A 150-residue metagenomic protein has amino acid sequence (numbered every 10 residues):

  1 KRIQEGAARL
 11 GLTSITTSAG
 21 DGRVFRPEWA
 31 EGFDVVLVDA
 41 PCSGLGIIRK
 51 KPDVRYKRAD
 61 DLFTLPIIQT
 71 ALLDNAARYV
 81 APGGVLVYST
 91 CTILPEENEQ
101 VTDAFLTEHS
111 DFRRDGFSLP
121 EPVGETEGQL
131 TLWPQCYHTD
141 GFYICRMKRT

Functional and structural regions predicted by a protein language model:
K1-T150: S-adenosylmethionine
